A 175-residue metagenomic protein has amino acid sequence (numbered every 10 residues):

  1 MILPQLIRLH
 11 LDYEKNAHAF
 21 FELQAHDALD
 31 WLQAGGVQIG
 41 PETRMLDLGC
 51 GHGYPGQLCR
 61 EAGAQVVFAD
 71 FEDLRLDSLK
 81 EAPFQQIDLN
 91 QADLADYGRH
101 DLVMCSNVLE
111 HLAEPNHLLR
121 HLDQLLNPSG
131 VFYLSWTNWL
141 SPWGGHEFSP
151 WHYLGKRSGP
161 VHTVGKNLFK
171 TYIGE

Functional and structural regions predicted by a protein language model:
M1-G98, L102, S106, L119: Conserved N-terminal segment of class I S-adenosyl-L-methionine
N107-H111: Short catalytic micro-motifs in class I SAM-dependent methyltransferases
A113-D123, N127, V131-E175: S-adenosyl-L-methionine-dependent methyltransferase catalytic module, highlighting the catalytic core
